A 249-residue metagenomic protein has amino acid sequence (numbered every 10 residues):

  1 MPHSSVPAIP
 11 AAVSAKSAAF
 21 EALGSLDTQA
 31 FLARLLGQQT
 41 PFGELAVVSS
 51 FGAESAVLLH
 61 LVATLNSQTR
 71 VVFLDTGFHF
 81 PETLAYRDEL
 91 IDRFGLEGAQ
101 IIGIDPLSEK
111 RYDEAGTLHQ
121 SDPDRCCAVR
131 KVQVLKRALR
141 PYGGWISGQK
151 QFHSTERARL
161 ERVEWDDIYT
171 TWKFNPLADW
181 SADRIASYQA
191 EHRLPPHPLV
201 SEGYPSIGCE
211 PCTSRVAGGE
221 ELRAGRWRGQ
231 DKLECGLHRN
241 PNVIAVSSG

Functional and structural regions predicted by a protein language model:
P2-G249: Nucleotide-activated chemistry modules centered on ATP-dependent adenylation/adenylyltransferase
